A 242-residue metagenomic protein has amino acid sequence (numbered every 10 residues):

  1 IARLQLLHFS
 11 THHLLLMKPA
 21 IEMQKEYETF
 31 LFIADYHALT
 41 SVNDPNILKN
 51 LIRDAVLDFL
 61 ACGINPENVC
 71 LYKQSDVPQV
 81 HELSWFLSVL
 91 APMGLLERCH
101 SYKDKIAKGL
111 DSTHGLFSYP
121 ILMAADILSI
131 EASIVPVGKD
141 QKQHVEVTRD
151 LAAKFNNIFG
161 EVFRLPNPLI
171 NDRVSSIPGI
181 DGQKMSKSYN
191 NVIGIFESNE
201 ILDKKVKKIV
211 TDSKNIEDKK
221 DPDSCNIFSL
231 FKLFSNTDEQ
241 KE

Functional and structural regions predicted by a protein language model:
I1-A125: N-terminal Rossmann-like or analogous alpha/beta NTP/dinucleotide-binding catalytic cores that position adenine
K103-E242: Active-site cores that bind ATP or allylic diphosphates and position pyrophosphate for catalysis
